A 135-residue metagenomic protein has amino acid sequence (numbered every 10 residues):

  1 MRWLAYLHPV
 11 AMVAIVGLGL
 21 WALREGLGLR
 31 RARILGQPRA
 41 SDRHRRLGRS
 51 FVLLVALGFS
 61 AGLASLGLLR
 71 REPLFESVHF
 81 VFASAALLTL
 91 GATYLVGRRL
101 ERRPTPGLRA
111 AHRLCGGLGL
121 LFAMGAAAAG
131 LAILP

Functional and structural regions predicted by a protein language model:
M1-P135: Membrane-embedded alpha-helical bundles that constitute the cytochrome b-like, heme-associated redox core of multi-pass
